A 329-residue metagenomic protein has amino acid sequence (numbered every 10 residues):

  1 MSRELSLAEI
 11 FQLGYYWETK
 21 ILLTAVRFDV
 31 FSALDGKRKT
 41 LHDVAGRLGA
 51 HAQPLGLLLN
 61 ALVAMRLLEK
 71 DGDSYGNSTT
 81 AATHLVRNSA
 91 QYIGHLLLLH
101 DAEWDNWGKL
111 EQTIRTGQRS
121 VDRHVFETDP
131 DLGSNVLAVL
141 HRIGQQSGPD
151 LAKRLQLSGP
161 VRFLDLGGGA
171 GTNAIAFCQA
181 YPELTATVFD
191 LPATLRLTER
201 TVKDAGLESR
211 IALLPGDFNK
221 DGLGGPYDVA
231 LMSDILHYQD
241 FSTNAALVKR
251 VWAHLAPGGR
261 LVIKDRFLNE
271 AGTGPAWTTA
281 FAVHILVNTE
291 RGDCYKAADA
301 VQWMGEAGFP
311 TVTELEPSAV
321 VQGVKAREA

Functional and structural regions predicted by a protein language model:
M1-K70, L166, A170-A329: Alpha-helical subdomain
I10-R27, S32-R38, R47, Q53-V161: Conserved Class I S-adenosyl-L-methionine-dependent methyltransferase catalytic core
